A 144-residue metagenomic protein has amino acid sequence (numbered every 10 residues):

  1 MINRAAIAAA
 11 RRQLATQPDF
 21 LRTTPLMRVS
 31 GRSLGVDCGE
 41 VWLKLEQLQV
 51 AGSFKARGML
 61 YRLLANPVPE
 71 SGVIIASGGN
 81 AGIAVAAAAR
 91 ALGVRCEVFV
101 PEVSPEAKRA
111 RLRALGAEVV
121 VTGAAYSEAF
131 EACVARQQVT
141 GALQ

Functional and structural regions predicted by a protein language model:
M1-Q144: PLP-dependent amino-acid enzyme catalytic core
